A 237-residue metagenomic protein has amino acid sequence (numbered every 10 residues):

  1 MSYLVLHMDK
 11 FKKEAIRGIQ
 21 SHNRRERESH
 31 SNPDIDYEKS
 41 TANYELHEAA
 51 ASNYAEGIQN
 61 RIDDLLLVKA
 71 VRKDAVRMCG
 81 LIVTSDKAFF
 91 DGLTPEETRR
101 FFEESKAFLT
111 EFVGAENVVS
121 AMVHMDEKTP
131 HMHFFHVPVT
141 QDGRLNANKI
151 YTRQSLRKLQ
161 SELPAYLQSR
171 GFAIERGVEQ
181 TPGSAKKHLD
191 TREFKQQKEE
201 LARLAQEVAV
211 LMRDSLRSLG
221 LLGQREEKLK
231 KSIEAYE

Functional and structural regions predicted by a protein language model:
M1-E237: N-terminal nicking endonuclease/strand-transfer module with a His-rich metal-binding environment and a catalytic Tyr
